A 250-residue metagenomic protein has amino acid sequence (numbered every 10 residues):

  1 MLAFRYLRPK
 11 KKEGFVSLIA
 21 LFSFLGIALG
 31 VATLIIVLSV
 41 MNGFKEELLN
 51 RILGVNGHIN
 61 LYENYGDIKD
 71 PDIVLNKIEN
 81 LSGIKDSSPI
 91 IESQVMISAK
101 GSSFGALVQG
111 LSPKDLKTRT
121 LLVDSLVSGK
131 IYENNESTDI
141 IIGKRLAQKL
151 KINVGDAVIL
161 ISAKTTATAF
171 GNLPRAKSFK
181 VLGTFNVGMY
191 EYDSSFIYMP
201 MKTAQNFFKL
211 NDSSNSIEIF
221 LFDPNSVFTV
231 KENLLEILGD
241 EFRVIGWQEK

Functional and structural regions predicted by a protein language model:
M1-V31: N-terminal Sec/SRP start-transfer signal
L18, A32-N56: Alpha-helical transmembrane segments
K45-L75: Membrane-interface junction motifs in transport/secretion proteins
I59-E63, L146-A147, S213-K231: A short beta-strand structural signal in non-transmembrane regions
I73-E79, L122, V230-I237: Short amphipathic alpha-helices in soluble, non-transmembrane regions that often serve as interface/regulatory elements
N76-D212: A structural signal for hydrophobic secondary-structure junctions, strongest on transmembrane helix-loop-helix units
L221, K231-K250: A cross-kingdom feature of multi-pass membrane systems that activates on extracytoplasmic/periplasmic
